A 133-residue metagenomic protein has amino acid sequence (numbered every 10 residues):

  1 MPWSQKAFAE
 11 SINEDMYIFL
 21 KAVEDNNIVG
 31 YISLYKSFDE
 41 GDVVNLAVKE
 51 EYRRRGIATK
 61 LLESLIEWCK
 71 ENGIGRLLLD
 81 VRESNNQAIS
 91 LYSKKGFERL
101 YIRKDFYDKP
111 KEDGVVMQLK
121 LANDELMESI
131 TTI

Functional and structural regions predicted by a protein language model:
M1-E51, L62-S64, W68, N72 (+2 more regions): Acetyl-CoA-dependent GNAT
K6, D80, E98-V115: Conserved catalytic-core motifs of GNAT/GCN5-like acyltransferases
E14, A88, K111-E112: Short Asp/Glu-rich motifs
Y35, K49, R53, R82-S84 (+1 more regions): Residue-level recognition of the GNAT/N-acetyltransferase active site
V43, L77-V81: Conserved hydrophobic beta-strand within the GNAT/NAT acetyltransferase core sheet that lines the active-site cleft
R54-E71, N86-K94: Conserved acetyl-CoA-binding loop-helix of GNAT-fold acetyltransferases
R55, T59, E112-L121: Accessory recognition modules or surfaces
Y92, F97, M117: Conserved active-site tyrosine of GNAT-family acetyltransferases
